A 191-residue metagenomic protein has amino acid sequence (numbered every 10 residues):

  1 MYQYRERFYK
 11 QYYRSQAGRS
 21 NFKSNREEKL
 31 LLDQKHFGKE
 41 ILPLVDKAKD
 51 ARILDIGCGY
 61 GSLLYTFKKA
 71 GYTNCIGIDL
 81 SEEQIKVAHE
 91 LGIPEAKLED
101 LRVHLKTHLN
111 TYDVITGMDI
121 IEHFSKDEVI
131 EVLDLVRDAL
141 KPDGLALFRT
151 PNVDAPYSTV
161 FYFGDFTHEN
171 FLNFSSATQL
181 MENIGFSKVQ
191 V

Functional and structural regions predicted by a protein language model:
M1-N110, V114-M118, D127-D134: Conserved N-terminal segment of class I S-adenosyl-L-methionine
G61, P142, R149-P151: Proline-centered helix-kink/hinge sites
M118-I120, T150-P151: Short loop/turn segments at strand-loop or loop-helix junctions that form parts of catalytic or ligand-binding pockets
H123-F124: A short His-aromatic
I130-L145: A short glycine-rich, Lys/Arg-flanked "PGG" loop and its adjoining helix->strand segment in the class I
F148-E169: Short, glycine-/aromatic-enriched active-site segment of Class I SAM-dependent methyltransferases
E169-G185: Short alpha-helix
F186-V191: Conserved S-adenosyl-L-methionine
